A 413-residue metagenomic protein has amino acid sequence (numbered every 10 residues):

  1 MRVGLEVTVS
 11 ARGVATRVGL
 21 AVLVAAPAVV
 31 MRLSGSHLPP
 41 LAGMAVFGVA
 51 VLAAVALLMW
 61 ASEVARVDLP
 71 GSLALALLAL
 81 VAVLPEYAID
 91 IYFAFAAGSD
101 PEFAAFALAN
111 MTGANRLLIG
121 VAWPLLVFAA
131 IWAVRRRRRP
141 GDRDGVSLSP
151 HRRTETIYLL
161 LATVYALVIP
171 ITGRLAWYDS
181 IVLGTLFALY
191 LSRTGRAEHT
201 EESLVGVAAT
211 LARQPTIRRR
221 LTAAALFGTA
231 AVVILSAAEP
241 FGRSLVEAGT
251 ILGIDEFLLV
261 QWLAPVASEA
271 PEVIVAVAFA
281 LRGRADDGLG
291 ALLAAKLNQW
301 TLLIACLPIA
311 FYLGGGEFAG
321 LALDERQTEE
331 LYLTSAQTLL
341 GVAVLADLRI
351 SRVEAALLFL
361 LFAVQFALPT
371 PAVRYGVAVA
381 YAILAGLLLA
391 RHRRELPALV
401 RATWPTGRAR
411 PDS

Functional and structural regions predicted by a protein language model:
M1-S413: Hydrophobic alpha-helical segments, chiefly the membrane-spanning helices and signal/signal-anchor peptides
